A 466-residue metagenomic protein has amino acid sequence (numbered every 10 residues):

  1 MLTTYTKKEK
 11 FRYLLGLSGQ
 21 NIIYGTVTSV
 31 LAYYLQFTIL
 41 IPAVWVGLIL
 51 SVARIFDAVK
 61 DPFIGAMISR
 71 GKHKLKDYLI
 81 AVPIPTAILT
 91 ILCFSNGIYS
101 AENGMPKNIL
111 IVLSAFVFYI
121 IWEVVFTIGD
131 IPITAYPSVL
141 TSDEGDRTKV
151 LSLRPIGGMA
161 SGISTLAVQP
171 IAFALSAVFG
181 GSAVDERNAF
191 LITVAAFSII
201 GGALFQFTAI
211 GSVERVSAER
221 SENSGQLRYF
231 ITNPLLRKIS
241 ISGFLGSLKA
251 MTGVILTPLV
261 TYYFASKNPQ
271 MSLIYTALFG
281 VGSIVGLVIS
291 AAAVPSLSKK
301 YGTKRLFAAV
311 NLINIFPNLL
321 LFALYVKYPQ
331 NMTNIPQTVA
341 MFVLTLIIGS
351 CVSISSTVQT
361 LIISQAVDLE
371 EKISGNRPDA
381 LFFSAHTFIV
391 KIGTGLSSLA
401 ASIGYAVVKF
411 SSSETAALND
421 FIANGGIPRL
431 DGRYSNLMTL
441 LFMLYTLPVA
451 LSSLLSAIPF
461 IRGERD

Functional and structural regions predicted by a protein language model:
M1-D466: Membrane-embedded alpha-helical bundles of multi-pass transporters/translocases, especially carrier/permease families
